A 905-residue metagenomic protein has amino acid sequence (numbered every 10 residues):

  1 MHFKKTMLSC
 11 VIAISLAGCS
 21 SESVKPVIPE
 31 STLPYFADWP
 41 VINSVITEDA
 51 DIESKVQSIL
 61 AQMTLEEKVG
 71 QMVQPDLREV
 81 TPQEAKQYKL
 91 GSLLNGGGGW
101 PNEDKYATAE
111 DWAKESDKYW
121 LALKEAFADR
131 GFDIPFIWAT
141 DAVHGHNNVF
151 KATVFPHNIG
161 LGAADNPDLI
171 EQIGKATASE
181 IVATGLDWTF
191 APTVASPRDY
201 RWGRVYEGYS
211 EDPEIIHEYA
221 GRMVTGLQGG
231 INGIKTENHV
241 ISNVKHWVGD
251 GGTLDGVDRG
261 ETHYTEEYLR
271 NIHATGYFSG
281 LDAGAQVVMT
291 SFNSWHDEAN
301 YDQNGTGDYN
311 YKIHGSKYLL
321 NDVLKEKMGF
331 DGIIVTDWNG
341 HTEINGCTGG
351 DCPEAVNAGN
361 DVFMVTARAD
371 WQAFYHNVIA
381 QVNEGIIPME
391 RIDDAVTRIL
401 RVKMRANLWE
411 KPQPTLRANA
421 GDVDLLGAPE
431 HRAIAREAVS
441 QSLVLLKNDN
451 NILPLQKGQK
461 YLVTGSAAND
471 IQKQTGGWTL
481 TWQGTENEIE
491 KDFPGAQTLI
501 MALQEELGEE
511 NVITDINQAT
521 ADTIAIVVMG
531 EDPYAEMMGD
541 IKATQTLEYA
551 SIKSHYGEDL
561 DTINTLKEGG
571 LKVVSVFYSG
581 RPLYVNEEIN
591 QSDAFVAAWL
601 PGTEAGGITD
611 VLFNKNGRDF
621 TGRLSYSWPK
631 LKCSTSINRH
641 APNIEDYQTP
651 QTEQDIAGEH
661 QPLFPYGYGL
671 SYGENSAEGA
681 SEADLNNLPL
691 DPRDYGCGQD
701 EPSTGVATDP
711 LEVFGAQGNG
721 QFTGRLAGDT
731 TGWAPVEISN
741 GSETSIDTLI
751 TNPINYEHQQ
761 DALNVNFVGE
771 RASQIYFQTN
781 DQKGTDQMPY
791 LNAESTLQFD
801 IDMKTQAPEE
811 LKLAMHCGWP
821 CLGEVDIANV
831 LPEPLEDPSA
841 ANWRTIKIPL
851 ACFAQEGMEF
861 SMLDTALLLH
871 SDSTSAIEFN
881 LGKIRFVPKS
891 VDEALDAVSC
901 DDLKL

Functional and structural regions predicted by a protein language model:
M1-V24: Gram-negative bacterial Sec-dependent N-terminal signal peptides
S20-T47, S54, N310, I344 (+8 more regions): C-terminal non-catalytic regions of proteins with extracellular/luminal or membrane-system context
E22-A163, I170-T177, V182-F190: N-terminal hydrophobic targeting/anchoring segments and the immediately downstream early-domain regions of hydrolases
I28, T32-I46, E53-A61, W295-Y301 (+7 more regions): Active-site or pore-adjacent capping/gating segments
T64, T108-K114, A122-K124, A128-R130 (+3 more regions): Second-shell residues forming the walls of enzyme active-site clefts
V69, V73-P75, G91-N95, F136-T140 (+6 more regions): Hydrophobic faces of well-ordered beta-strands that scaffold small-molecule active sites in alpha/beta enzyme cores
G131-I272, Y277-A283, T290-D308, C352-P353 (+6 more regions): Surface-exposed loop and adjacent secondary-structure segments within mature catalytic domains
E794-F799, L811-M815, W843-V891, L895-A897: Extracellular beta-strand ligand-recognition surfaces/modules
